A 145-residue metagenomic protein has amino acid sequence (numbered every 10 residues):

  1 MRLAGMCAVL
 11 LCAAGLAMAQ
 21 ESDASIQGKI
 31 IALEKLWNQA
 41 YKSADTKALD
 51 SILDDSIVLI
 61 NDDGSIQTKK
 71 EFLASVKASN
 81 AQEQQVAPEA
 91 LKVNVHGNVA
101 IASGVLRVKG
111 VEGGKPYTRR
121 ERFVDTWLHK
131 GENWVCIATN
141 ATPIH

Functional and structural regions predicted by a protein language model:
A4-G15: Bacterial N-terminal signal peptides
Q20-I52, S56-H145: A beta-strand edge to alpha-helix "cap/lid" segment located at domain peripheries
